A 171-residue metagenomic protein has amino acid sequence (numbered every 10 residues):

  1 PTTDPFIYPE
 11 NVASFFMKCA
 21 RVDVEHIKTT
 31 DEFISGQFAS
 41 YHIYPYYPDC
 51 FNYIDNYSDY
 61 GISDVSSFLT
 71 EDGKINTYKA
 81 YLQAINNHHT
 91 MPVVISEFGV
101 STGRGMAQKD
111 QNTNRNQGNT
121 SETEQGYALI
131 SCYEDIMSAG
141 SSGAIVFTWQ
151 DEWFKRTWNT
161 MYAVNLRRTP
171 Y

Functional and structural regions predicted by a protein language model:
P1-N119: Noncatalytic carbohydrate-binding groove/subsite architecture in carbohydrate-active enzymes
H42, A144-F147: Conserved residues at the C-terminal ends of beta-strands
G99, G143-A144: Glycine-centered small-residue hotspots that permit tight backbone geometry or close packing
G105, S138-S142, K155-R156: Substrate-binding/catalytic groove segments of enzymes that remodel or degrade extracellular structural polymers
D110-Q111, D135-I136, F147-Y171: Aromatic-rich peripheral "rim/lid" segments of glycoside hydrolase catalytic domains that contact and position glycan
N116, A128, F154-R156: Generic signature of mature, soluble extracytoplasmic domains
E122-G143, Q150, N165: C-terminal structured "cap/appendage" subdomains that terminate the fold
